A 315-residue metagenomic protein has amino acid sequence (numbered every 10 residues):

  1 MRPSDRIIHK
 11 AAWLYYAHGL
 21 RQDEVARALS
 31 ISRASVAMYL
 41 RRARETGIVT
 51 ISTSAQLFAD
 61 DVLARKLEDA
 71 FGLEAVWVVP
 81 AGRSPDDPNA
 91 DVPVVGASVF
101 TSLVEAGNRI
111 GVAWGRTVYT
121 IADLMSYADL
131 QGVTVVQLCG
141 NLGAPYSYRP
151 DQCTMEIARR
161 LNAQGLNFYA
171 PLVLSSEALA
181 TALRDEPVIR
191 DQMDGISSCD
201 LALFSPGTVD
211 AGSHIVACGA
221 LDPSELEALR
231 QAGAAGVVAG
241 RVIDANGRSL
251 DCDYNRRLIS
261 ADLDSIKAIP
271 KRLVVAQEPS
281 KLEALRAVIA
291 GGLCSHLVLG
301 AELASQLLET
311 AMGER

Functional and structural regions predicted by a protein language model:
R2-A12, Y16-S30, M38-R41, G47-T53 (+1 more regions): Conserved phosphate- and dinucleotide-binding cores of soluble alpha/beta proteins, encompassing both enzyme active
K10, V95, V99, T120-I121 (+3 more regions): Short, hydrophobic/aromatic alpha-helical segments in well-folded domains
L29-S30, N108-W114: A short, small-residue-rich loop immediately preceding and capping a beta-strand
A34, M38-R109, A122-G132, N141-P150: HTH-adjacent hinge/linker in prokaryotic transcriptional regulators
F58, R116-T120, S280-E283: Short alpha-helical
P80, V112-T117, Q277, A301: Glycine-rich beta-strand-to-loop/alpha-helix junction loops that act as flexible
V112, V135-Q137, N167, V274: Structural beta-sheet core signal
T117-A128, H214-S224: Short Gly/Thr/Asp-enriched flexible loops that form oxyanion-binding sites at enzyme active sites
